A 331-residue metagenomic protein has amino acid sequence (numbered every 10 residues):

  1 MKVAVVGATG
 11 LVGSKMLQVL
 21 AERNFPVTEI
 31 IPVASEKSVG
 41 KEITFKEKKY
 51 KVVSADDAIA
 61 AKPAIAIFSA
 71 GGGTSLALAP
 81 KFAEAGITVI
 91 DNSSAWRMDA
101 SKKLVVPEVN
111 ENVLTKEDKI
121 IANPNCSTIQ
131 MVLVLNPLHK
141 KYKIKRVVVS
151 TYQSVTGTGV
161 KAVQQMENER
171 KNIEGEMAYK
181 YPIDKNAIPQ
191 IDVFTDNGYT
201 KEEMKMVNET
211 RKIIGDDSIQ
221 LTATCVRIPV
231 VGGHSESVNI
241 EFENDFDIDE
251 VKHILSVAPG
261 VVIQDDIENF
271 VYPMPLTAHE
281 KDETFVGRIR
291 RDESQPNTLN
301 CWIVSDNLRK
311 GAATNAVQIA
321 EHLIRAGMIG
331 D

Functional and structural regions predicted by a protein language model:
M1-I183, S218-Q220, T284-F285, I289-Q295 (+3 more regions): N-terminal Rossmann-like NAD(P) cofactor-binding subdomain of oxidoreductases, focused on the glycine-rich
A66, V155-D331: Charged docking surfaces used in two-component/phosphorelay signaling
